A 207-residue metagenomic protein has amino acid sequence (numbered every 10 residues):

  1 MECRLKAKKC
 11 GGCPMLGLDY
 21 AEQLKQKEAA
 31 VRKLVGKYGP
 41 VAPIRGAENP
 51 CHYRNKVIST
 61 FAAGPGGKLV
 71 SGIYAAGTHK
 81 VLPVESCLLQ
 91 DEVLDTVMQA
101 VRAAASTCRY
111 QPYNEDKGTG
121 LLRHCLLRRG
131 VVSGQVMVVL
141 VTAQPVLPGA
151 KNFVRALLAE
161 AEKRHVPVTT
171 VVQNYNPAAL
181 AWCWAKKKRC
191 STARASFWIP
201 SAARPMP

Functional and structural regions predicted by a protein language model:
M1-P207: Accessory RNA-recognition modules of RNA-modification enzymes
